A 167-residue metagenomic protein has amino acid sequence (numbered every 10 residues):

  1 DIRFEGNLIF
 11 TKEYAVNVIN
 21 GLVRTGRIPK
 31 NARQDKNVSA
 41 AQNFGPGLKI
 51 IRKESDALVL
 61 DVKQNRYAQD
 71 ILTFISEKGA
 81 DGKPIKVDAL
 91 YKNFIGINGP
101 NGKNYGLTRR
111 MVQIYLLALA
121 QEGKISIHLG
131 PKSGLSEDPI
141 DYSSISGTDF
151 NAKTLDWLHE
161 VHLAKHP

Functional and structural regions predicted by a protein language model:
D1-P167: Extended alpha-helical interface modules used as scaffolds for assembling large macromolecular complexes
